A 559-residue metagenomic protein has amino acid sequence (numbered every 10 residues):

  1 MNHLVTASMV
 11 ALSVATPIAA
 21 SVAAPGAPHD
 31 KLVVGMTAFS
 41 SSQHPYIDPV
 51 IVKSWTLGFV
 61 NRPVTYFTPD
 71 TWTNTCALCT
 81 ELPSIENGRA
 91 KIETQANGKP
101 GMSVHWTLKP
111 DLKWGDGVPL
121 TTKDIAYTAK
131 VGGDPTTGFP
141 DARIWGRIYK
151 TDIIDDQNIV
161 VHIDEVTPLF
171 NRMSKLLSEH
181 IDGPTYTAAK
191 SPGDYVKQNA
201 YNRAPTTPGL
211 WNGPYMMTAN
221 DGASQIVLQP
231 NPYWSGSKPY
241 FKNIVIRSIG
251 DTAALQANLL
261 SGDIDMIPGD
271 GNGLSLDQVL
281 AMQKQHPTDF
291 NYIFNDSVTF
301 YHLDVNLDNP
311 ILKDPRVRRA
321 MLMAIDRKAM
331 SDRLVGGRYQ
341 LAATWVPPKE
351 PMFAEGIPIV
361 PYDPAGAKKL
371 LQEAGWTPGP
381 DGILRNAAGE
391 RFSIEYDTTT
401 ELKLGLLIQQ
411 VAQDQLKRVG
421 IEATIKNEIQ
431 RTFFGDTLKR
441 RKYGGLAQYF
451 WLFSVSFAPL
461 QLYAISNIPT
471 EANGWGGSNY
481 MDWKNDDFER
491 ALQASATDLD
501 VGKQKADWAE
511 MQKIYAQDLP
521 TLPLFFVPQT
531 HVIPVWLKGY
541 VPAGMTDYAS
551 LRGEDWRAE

Functional and structural regions predicted by a protein language model:
D30, M36-A38, I51, W55 (+7 more regions): Detector for C-terminal structural segments
V33-M36, T121-T128, D156-H162, G213-P214 (+7 more regions): Alpha-helical secondary-structure segments
G35-A96, P208-N212: N-terminal lobe/hinge region of extracytoplasmic solute-binding protein
Y66-T73, L177-P239, N243, A253 (+2 more regions): Gly/Pro-rich hinge or "lid" segments in bacterial periplasmic/extracellular proteins
L82-G138, V160, L255-N258, I311-K313: Aromatic- and charge-enriched surface segment that lines or borders ligand/interaction sites
G117-P119, D124, A253-I264, A281 (+3 more regions): Short helices/loops that flank or line small-molecule/ion binding pockets
G132, F139, T151, T218-P232 (+7 more regions): Extracellular/periplasmic solute-recognition and catalytic clefts
A142-D194: Surface-exposed binding/hinge segments that line and control ligand-binding clefts or catalytic entry sites
